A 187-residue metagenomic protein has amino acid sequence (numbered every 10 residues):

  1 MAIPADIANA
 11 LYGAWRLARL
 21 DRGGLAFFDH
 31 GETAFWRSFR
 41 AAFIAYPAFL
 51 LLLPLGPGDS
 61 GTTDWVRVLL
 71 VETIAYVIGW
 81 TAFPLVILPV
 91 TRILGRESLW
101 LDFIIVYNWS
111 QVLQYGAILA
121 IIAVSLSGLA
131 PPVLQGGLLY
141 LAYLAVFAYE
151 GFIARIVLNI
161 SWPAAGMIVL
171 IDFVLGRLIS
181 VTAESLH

Functional and structural regions predicted by a protein language model:
A2-I104: Selected alpha-helical membrane-embedding segments in polytopic membrane proteins
R37-R40, I105-A117, I171, L175: Alpha-helical transmembrane segments of multi-pass membrane proteins
E72, Y76, D102-S110, L139-Y140 (+2 more regions): Alpha-helical transmembrane segments of multi-pass membrane proteins, especially transporters and channels
V77, T81, L85, Q111 (+2 more regions): Residue-level signal for the membrane-embedded core of alpha-helical transmembrane segments, especially mid-helix
A82-F83, W109-S127, S185-H187: C-terminal halves and exits of single transmembrane alpha-helices
V124-H187: Terminal transmembrane helical module of multi-pass membrane proteins
